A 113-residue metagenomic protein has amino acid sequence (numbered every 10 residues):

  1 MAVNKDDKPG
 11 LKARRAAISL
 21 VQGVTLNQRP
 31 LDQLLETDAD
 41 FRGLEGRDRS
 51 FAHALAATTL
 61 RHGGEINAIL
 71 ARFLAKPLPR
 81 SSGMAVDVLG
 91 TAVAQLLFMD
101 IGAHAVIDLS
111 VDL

Functional and structural regions predicted by a protein language model:
M1-L113: Class I Rossmann-like S-adenosyl-L-methionine
